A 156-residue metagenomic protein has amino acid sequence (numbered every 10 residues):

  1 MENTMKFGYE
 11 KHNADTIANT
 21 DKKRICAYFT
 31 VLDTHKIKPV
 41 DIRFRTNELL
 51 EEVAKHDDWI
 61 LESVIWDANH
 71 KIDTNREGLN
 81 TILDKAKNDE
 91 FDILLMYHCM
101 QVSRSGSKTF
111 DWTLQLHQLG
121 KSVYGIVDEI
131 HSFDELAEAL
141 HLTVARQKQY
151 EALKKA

Functional and structural regions predicted by a protein language model:
M1-A156: Short, structured surface patches at the beginning of a domain
